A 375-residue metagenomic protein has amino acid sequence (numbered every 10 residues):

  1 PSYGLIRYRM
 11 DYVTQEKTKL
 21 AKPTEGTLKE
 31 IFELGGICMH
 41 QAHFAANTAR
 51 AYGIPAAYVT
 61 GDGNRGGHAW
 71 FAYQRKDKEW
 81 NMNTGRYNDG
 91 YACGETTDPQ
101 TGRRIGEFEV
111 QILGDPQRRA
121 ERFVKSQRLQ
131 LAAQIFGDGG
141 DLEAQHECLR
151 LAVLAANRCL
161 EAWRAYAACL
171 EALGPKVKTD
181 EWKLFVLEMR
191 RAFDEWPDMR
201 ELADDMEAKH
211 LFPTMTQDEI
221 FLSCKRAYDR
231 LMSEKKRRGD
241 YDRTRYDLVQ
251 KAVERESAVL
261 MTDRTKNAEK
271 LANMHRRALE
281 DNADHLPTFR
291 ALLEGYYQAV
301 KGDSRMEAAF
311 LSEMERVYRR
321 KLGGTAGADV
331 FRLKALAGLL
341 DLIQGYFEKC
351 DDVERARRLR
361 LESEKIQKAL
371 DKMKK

Functional and structural regions predicted by a protein language model:
P1-I31: Secondary-structure boundary elements
A21-T24, L28, M39-R118, R122: Hydrophobic/aromatic-rich core segments of domains that either
F32, G36-H40, V330, K334: Soluble non-cytosolic domains of exported or imported proteins
G36, G61, E348-D351: Glycine-centered flexibility motif
R86-L170: Charged, amphipathic alpha-helical linkers/stalks
A132, F136, G140-K374: Extended amphipathic alpha-helical coiled-coil/heptad-repeat regions
